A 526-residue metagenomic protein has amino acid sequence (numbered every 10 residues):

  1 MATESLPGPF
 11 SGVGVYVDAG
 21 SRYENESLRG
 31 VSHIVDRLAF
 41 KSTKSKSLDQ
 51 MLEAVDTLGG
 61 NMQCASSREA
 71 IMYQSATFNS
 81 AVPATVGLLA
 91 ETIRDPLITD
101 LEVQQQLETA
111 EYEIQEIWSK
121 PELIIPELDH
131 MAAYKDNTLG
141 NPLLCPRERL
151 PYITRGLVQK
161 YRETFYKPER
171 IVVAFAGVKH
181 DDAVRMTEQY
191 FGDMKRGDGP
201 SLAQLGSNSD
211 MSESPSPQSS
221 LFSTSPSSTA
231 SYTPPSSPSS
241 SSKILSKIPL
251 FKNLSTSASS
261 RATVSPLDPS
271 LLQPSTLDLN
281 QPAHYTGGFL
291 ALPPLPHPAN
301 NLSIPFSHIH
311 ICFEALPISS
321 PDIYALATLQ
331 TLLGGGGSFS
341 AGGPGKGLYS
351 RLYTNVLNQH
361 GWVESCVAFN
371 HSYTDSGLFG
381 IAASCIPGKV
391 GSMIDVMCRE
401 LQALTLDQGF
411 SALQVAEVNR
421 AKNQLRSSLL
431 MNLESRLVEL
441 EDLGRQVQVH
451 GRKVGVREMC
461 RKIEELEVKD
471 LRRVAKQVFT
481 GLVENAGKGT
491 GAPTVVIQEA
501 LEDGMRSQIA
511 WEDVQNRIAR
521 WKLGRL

Functional and structural regions predicted by a protein language model:
M1-E53, Q159-N355, G487, G491-L526: His/Glu-rich zincin catalytic helix
G14-V17, L38, S42-P168, V178 (+7 more regions): Acidic/histidine-enriched segments that form metal/cofactor-coordinating and catalytic pocket/exosite environments
A19-S21, T77-N79, A315-P317, A382-K389: A generic structural motif
F78-V82, G177-D181, I386-V390, A500-E502: Helix N-cap motif at beta-to-alpha junctions
V172-A174, N423-L526: C-terminal regions of mature proteins
P200-G206, S365, D407-A421, N485-A492: Flexible, glycine/charged-enriched surface loops at secondary-structure junctions
H297-I304, I318-A327, T354-F379, I386-M397 (+1 more regions): A glycine-rich, aromatic-flanked flexible loop/lid motif
A383-L413: Extended amphipathic alpha-helical segments enriched in small hydrophobics
